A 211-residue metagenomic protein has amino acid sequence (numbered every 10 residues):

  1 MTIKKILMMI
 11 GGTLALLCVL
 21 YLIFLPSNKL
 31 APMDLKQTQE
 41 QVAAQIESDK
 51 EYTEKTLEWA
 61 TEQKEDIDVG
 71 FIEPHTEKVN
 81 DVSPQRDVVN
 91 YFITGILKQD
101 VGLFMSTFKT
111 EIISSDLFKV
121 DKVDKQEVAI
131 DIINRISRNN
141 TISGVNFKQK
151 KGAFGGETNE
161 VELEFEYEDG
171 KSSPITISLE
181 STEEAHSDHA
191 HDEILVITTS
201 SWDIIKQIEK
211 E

Functional and structural regions predicted by a protein language model:
T2-Q45, N140-E211: Exposed beta-sheet edge and beta->alpha loop/turn motif
K4-M8, E40, A44, E54 (+3 more regions): Polar/charged alpha-helical tracts
N28-T94: Short, low-complexity N-terminal intrinsically disordered segments enriched in polar/charged residues
L57-T61, D68-V69, T94, F104-M105 (+3 more regions): Aromatic-residue detector
F71-I72, E77, D87, Y91 (+1 more regions): Short solvent-exposed beta->alpha transition segments
